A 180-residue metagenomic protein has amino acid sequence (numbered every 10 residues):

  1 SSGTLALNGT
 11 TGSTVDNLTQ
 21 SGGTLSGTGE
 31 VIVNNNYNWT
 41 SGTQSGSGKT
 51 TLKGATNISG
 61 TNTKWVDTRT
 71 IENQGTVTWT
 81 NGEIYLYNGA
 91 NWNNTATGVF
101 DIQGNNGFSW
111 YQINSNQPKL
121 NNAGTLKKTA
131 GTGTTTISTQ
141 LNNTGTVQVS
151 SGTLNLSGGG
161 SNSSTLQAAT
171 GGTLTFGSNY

Functional and structural regions predicted by a protein language model:
S1-Y180: Extracellular beta-strand-rich, repetitive "passenger/adhesive" scaffolds that bind or process carbohydrates
